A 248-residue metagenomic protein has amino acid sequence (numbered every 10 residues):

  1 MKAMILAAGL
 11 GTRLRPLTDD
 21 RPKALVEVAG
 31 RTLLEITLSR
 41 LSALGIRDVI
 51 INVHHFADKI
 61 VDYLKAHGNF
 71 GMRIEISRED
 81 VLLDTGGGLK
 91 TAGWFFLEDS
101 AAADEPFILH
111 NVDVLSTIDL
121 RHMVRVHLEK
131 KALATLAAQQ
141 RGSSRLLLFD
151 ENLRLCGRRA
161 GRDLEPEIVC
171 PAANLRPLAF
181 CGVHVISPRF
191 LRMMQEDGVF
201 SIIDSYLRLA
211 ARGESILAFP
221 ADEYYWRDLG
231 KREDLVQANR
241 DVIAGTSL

Functional and structural regions predicted by a protein language model:
K2-I5, R13, E27, R31-N111 (+2 more regions): Conserved N-terminal catalytic core of the sugar/cofactor nucleotidyltransferase
G11, A57-D58, L82-L83, R141-S143 (+2 more regions): Alpha-helix N-cap/helix-start and coil->helix boundary motif
T12-R13, K130: Glycine-rich "HGGG/HGxG" loop immediately N-terminal to the catalytic nucleophile of the alpha/beta-hydrolase
D19-K23: Short alpha-helical oligomerization interface
I46, A101, F107-I108, L115 (+3 more regions): Catalytic-core segments of class I nucleotidyltransferases/pyrophosphorylases that form NMP-activated intermediates
K130-Q140: A short, conserved acidic/glycine-rich loop-to-beta-strand motif that forms the donor nucleotide-sugar/metal
L148-D150: Short beta-strand-to-turn element immediately C-terminal to the catalytic PLP-Schiff-base lysine in fold type I
